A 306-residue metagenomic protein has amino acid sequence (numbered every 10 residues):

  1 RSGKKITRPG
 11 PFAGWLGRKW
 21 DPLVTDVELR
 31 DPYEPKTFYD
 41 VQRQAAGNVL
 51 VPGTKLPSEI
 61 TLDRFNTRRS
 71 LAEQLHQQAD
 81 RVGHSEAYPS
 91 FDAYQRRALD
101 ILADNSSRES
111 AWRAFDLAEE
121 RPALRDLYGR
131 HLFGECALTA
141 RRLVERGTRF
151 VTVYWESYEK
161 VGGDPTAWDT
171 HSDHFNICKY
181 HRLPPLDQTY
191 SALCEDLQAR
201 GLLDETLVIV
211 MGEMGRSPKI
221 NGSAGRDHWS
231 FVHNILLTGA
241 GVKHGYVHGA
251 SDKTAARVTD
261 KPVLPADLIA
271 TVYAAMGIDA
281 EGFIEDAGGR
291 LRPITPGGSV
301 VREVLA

Functional and structural regions predicted by a protein language model:
R1-A306: Ligand-binding pockets and gating/stacking loops
